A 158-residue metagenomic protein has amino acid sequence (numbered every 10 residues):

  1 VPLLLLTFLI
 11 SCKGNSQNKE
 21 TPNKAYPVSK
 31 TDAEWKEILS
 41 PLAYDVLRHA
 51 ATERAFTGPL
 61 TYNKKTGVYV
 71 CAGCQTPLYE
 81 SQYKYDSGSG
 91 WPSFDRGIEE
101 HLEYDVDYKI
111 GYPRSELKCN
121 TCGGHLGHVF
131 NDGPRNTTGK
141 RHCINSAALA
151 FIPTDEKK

Functional and structural regions predicted by a protein language model:
L5: Internal, well-ordered alpha/beta segment that forms a basic, Gly-enriched binding/recognition surface
F8-S11: C-terminal motif of bacterial Sec signal peptides marking the signal peptidase cleavage site
K13-A33: Sec-dependent signal peptide cleavage junction
N15-K19, C71, N145: Acidic/polar residues at beta-strand termini and the immediately following turn/coil
Y26-P27, K36-V70, T76-K158: A short Gly-Trp-Pro
